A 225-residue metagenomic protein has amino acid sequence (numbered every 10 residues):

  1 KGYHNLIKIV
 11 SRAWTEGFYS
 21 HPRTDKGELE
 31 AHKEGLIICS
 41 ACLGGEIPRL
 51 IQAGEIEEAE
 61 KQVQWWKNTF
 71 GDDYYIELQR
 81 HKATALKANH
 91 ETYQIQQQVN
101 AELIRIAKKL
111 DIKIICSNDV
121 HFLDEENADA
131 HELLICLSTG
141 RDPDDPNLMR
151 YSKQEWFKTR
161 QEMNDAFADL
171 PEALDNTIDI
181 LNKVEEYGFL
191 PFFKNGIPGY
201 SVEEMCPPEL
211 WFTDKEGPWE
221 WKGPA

Functional and structural regions predicted by a protein language model:
K1-A225: Phosphodiester-processing cores and adjacent nucleic acid-binding clamps
